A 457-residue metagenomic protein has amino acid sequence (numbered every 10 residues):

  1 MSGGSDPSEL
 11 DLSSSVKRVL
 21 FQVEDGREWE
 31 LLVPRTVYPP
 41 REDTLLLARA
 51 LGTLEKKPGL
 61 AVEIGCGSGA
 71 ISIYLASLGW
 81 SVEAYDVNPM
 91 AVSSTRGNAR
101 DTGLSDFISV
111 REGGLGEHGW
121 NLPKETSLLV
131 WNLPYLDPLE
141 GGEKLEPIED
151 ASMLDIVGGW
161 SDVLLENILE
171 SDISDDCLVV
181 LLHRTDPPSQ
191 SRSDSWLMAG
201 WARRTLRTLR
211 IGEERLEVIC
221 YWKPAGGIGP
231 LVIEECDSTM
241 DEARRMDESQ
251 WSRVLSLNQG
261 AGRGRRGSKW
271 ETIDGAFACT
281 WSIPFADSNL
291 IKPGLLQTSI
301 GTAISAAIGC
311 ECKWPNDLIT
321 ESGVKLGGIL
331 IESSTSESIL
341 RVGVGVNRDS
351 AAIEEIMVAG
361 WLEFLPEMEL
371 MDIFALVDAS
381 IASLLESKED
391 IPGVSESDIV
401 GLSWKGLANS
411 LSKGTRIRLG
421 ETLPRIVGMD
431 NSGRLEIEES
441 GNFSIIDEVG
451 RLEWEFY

Functional and structural regions predicted by a protein language model:
D6-Y74, I211-E217: SAM-dependent Rossmann-like transferase core, predominantly class I methyltransferases with a strong bias toward
L46-L122, V130-W131, L136-L139: Conserved SAM/SAH cofactor-binding pocket of Class I
I71, L129-L136, E248-Q250, L255-N258 (+2 more regions): Catalytic beta-strand/loop module used to bind and position nucleotide/cofactor moieties in cofactor-attachment
V82, V179, R203, C310-E311: Hydrophobic anchor at the start of a short beta-strand that flanks the dinucleotide cofactor-binding loop
R111-G114, E234, C312-W314: Short loop/edge segments at beta-strand edges and connector loops that shape dinucleotide/nucleotide cofactor-binding
L133-V163: Mobile active-site "lid"/loop adjacent to the S-adenosyl-L-methionine
W160-L209: Conserved Class I SAM-dependent methyltransferase catalytic core
L197-L296: N-terminal lobe of the biotin/lipoate ligase/transferase fold
